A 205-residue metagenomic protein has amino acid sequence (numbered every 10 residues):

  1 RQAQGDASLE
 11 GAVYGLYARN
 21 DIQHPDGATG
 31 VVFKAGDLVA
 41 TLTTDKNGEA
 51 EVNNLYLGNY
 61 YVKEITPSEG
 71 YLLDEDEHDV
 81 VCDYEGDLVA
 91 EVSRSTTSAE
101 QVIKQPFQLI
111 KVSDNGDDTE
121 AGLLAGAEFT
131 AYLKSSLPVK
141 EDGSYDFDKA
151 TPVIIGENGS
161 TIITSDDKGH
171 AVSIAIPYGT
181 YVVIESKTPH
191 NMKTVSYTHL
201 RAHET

Functional and structural regions predicted by a protein language model:
R1-R201: Solvent-exposed loop/turn and edge beta-strand elements of beta-rich ligand-binding domains
